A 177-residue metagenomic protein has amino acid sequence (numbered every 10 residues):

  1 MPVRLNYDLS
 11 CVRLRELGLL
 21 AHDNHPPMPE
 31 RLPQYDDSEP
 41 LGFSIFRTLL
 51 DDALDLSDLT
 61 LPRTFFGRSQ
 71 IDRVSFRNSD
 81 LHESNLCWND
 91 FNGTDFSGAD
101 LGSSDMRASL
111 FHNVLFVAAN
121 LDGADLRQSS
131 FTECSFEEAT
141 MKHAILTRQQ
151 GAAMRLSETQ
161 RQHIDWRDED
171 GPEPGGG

Functional and structural regions predicted by a protein language model:
M1-G177: Tandem repeat scaffolds
